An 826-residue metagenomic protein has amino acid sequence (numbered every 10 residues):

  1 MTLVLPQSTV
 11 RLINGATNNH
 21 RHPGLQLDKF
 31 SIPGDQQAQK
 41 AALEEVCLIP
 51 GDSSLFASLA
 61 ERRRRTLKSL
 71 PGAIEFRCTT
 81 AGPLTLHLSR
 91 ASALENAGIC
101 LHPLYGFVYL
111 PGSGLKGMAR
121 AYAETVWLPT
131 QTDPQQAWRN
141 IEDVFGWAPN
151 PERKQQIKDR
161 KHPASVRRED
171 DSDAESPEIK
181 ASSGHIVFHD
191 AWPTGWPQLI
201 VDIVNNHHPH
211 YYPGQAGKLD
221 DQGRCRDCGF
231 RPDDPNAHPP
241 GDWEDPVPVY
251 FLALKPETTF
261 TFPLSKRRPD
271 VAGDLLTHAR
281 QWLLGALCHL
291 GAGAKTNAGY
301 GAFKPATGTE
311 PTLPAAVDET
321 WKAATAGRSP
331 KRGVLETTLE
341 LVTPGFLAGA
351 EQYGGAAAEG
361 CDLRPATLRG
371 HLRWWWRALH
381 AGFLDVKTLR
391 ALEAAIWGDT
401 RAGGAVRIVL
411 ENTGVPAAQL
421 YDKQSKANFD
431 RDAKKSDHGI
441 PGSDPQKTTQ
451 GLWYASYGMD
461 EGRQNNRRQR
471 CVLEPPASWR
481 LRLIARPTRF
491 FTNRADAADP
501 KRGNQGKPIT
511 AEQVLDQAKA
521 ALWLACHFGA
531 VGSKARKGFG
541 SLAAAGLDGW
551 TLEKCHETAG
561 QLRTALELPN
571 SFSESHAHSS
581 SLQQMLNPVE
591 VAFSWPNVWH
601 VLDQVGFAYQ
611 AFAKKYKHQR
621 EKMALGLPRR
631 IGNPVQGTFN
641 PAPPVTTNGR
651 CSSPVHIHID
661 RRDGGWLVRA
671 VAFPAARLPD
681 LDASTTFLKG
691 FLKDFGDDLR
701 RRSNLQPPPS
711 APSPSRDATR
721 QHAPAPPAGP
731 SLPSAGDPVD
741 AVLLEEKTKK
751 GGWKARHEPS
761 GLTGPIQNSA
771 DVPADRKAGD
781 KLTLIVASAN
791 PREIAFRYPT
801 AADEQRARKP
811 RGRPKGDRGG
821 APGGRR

Functional and structural regions predicted by a protein language model:
M1-R826: Basic, Gly/Ser/Thr-rich N-terminal segments that form RNA-phosphate-binding interfaces in CRISPR RAMP
